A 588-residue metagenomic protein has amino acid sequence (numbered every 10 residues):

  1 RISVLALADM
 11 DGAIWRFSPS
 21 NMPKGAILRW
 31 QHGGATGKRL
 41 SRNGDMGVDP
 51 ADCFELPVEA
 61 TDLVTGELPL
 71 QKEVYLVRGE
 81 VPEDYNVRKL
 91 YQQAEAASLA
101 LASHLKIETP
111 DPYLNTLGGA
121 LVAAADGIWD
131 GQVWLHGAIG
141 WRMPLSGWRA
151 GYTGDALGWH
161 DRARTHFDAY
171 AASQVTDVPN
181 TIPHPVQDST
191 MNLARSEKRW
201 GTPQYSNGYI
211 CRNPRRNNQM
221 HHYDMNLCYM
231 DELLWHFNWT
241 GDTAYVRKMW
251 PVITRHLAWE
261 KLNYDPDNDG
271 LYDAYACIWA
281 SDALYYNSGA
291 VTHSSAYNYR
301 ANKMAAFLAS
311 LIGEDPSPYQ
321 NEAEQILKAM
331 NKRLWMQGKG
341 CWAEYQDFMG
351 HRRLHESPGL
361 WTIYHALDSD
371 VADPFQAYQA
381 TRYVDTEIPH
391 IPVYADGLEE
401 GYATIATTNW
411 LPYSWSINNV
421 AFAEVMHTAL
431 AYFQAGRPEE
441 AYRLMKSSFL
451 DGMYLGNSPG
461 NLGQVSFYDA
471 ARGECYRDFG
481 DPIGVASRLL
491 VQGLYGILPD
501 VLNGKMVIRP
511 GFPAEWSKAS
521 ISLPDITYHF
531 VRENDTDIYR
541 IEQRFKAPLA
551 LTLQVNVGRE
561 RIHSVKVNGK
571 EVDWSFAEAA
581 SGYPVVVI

Functional and structural regions predicted by a protein language model:
R1-M10, H427-I588: Non-catalytic C-terminal accessory modules of carbohydrate-active enzymes
L7-W141, H160, A172-D177, W235-N238 (+4 more regions): Acidic/polar, glycine-enriched structural segments that form the non-catalytic walls/loops of the carbohydrate-binding
M10, G47, L114, M143 (+14 more regions): Active-site-proximal structural scaffolding
G44, Q132-G140, I182-P185, E344 (+3 more regions): Short coil/turn segments at secondary-structure boundaries
K89, Q93, T116-A120, W159-S173 (+8 more regions): Extended, well-ordered alpha-helical scaffold segments
A96-K248, L354-V371, A377-Q379, E400-A435 (+2 more regions): Substrate-binding groove/exosite segments of carbohydrate-active enzymes
T181-P183, Y264-A280, N287-H293, Y297-D385 (+7 more regions): Catalytic cores of carbohydrate-active enzymes
G289-T292, P412-N419, R477: A short glycine-threonine-serine/GTX helix/turn-capping micro-motif
